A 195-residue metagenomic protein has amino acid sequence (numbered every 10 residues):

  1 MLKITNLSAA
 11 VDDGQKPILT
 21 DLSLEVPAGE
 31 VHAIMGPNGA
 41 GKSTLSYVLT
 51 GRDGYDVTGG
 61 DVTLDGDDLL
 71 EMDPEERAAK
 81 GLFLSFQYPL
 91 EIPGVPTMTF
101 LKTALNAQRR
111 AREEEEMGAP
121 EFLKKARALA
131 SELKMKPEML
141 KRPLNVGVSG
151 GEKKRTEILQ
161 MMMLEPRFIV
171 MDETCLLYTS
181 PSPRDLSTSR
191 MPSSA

Functional and structural regions predicted by a protein language model:
L2, P17-L19: Conserved structural motif at the start of ABC-family nucleotide-binding domains
M35-P37: The feature captures the beta-strand-to-loop junction immediately N-terminal to the Walker
L45, E157-I158: Hydrophobic anchor residue at the start of the ABC signature
D61-R77, N145: ABC ATPase NBD Q-loop/coupling interface
L84, Y88, G94-R110, F122-K125: Q-loop/switch helix immediately C-terminal to the Walker
M161-M162: ABC ATPase C-loop
Y178-P183: Conserved small/polar residues in nucleotide/adenosyl-binding loops
